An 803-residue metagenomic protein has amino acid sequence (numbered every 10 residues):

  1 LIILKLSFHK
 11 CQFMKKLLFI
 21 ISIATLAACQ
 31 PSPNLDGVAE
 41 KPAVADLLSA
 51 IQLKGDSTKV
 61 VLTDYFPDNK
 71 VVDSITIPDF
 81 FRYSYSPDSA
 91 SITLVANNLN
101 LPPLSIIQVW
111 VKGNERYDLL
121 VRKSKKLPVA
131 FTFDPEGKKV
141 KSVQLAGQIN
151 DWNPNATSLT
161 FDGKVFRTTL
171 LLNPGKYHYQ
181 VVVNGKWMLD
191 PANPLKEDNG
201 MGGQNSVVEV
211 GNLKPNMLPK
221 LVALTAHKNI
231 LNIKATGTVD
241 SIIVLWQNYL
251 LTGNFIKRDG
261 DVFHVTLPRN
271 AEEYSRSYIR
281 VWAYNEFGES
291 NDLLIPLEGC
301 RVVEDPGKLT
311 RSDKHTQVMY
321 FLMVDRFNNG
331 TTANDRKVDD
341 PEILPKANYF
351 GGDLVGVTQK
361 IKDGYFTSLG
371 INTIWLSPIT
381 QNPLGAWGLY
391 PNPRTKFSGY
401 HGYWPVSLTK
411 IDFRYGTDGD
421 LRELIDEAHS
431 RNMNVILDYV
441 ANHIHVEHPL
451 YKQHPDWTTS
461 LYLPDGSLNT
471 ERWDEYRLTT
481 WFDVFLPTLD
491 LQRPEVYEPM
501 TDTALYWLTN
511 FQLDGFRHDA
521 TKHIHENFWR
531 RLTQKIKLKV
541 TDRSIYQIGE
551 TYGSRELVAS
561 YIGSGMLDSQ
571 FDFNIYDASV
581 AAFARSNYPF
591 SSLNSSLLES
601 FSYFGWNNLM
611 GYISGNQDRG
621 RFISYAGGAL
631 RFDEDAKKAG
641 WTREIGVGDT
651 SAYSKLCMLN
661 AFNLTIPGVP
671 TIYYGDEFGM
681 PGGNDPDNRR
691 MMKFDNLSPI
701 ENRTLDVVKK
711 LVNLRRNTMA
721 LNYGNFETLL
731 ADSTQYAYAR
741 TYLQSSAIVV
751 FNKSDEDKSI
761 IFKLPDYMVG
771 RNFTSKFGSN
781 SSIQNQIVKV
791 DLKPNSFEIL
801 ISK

Functional and structural regions predicted by a protein language model:
A27-A28: C-terminal motif of bacterial Sec signal peptides marking the signal peptidase cleavage site
N34-D79, K220-G237: Solvent-exposed, low-complexity, repeat-rich "mucin-like" stalks and linkers
V44, S49, T58, T503-L505 (+8 more regions): Active-site-proximal helices and loops of the catalytic beta/alpha 8
D64-P87, S142-N153, D240-L250, R771-K776: Change to "...patches in solvent-exposed regions of secreted, membrane-anchored, or virion-exposed structural
L120-P174, N184-G211, I243-V265: Aromatic-rich carbohydrate-binding modules that target alpha-glucans
H178-Y179, Q784-K803: C-terminal beta-strand-rich structural cap/linker in extracellular carbohydrate-active enzymes
D313, Q317, D325-F511, R531-T541 (+2 more regions): Substrate-binding/active-site clefts of carbohydrate-active enzymes
K314, G330-Y349, F601-V769, L792 (+1 more regions): Loop/helix patches that line or flank the sugar-binding groove of alpha-linked glycan CAZymes
